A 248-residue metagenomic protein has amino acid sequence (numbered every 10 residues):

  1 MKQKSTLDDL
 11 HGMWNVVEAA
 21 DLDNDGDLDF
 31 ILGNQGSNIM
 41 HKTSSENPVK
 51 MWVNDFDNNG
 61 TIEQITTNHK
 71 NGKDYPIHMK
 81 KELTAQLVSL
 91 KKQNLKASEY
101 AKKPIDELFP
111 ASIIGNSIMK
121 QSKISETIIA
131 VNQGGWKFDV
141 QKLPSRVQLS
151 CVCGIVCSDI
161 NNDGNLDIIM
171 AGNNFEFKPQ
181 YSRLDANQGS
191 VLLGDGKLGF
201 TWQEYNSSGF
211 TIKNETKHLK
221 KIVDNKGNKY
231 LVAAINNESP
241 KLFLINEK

Functional and structural regions predicted by a protein language model:
M1-K248: Beta-propeller-forming repeat regions
